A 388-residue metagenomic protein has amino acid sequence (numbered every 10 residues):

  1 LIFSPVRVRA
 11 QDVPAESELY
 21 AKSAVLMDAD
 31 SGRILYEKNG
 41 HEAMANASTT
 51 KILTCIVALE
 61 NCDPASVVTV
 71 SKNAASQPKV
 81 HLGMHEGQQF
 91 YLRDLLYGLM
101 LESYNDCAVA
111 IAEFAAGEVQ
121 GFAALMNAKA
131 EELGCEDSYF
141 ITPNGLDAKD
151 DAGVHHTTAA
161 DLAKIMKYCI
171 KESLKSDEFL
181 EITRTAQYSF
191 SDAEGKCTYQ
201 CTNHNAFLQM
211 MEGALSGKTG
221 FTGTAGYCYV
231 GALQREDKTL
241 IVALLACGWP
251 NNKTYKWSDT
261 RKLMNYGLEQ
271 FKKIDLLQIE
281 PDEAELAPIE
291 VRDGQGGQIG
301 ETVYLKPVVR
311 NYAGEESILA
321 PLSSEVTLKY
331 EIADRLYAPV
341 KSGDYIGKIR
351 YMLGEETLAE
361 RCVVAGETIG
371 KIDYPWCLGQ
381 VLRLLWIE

Functional and structural regions predicted by a protein language model:
L1, K51, D282-E283: Generic low-polarity alpha-helical segments
L1-V8: C-terminal segment of classical bacterial N-terminal signal peptides
V8-D177: Active-site-adjacent loops and short helices of periplasmic peptidoglycan-processing enzymes
G153-E388: Domain-terminus/edge residues, biased toward the C-terminal soluble/receptor-binding domains of extracytoplasmic
